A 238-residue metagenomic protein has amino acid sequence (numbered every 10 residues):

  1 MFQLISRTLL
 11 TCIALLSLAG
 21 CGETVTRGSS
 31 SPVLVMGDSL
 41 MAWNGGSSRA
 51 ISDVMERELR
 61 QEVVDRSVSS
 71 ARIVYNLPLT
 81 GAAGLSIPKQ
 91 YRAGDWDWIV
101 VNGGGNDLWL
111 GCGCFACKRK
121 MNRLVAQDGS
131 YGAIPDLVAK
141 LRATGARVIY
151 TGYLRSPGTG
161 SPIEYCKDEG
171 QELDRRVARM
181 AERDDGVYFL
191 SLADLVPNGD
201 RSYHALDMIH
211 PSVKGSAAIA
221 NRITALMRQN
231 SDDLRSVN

Functional and structural regions predicted by a protein language model:
M1-M36, L40-S47, D53-R57, K89-D95 (+1 more regions): N-terminal secretory targeting modules
S30-L34, L40-G132: Conserved SGNH/GDSL esterase-like catalytic core that processes O-acyl groups on lipids and polysaccharides
V35, A50, V54, S86 (+7 more regions): Extracytoplasmic/secreted proteins, especially bacterial periplasmic and envelope-associated proteins
G45, E56, R60, G104 (+5 more regions): Sec-exported extracytoplasmic/periplasmic mature domains
V63, A146-V148, V187: Hydrophobic anchor at the start of a short beta-strand that flanks the dinucleotide cofactor-binding loop
N102-N106, L137-G170: Active-site segments of SGNH/GDSL-like serine hydrolases that catalyze O-acetyl group transfer/hydrolysis on lipids
Y153-N238: Catalytic His-Asp segment of secreted/periplasmic serine-dependent ester chemistry enzymes
